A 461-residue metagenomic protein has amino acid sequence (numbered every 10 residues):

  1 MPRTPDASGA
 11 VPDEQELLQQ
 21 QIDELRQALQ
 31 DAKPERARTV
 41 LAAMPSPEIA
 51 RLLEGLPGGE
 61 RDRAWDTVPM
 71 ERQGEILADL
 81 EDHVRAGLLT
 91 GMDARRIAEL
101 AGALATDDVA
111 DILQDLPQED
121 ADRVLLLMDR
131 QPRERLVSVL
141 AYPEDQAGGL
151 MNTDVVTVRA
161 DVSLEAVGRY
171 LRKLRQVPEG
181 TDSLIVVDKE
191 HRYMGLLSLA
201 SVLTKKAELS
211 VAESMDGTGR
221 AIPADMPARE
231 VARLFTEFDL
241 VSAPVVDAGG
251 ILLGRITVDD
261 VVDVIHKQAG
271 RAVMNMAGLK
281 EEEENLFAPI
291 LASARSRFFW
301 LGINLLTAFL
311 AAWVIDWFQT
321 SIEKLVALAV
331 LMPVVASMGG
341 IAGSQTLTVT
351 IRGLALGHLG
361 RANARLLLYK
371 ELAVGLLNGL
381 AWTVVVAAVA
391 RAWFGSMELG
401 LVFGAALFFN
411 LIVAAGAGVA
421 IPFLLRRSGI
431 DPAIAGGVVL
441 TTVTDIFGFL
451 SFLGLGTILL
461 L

Functional and structural regions predicted by a protein language model:
M1-K280: Hydrophobic packing positions in regular secondary-structure scaffolds
P2-S8, P12-L25, L52, V68 (+17 more regions): A broad "ordered helical/assembly scaffold" signature
L52, A64, L88, L100 (+10 more regions): Bulky hydrophobic/aromatic packing residues
D161, A269-G416, A420-I434, V438-V443 (+1 more regions): Alpha-helical transmembrane segments and their membrane-interface boundaries that form or gate the permeation pathway
G168-R169, F449-F452: Extended alpha-helical regions
A248, D260-V261, T346, P432 (+1 more regions): Generic detector of well-ordered alpha-helical packing
